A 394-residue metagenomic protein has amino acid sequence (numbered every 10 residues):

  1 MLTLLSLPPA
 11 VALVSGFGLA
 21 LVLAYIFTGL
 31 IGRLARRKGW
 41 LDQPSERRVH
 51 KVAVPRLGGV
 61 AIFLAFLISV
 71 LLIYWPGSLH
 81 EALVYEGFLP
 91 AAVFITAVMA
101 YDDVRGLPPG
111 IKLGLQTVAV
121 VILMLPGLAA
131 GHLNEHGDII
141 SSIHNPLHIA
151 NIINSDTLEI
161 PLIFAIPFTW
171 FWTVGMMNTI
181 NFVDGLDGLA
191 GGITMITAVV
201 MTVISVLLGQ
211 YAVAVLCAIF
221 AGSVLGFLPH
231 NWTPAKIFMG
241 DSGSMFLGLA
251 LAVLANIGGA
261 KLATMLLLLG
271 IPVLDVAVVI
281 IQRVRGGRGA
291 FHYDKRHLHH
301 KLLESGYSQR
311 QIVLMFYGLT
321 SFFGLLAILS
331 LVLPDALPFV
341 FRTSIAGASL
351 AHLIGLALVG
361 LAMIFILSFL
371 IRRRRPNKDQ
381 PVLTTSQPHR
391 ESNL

Functional and structural regions predicted by a protein language model:
L2-V276: "…together with the soluble PPM/PP2C metallo-phosphatase catalytic core" -> "…together with the soluble PPM/PP2C
L4-P9, F341-S349: Membrane-interface segments at the starts/ends of alpha-helical transmembrane spans
G29-V54, V278-R310: Cytosolic, membrane-interface loops and tails of multi-pass inner-membrane proteins
L30-L34, I366-V382: Membrane-interface capping segments at transmembrane-helix boundaries
V70-P76, G324-P338: Juxtamembrane "helix exit" motif at the C-terminal ends of alpha-helical transmembrane segments in multi-pass membrane
L298, N377-L394: Short, highly charged, low-complexity non-transmembrane loops/tails of multi-pass membrane proteins
G306-L331: Alpha-helical transmembrane segments of integral membrane proteins, especially multi-pass inner/plasma-membrane
A346-L367: Small-residue-rich transmembrane alpha-helices that serve as helix-helix interface/gating elements in multipass
